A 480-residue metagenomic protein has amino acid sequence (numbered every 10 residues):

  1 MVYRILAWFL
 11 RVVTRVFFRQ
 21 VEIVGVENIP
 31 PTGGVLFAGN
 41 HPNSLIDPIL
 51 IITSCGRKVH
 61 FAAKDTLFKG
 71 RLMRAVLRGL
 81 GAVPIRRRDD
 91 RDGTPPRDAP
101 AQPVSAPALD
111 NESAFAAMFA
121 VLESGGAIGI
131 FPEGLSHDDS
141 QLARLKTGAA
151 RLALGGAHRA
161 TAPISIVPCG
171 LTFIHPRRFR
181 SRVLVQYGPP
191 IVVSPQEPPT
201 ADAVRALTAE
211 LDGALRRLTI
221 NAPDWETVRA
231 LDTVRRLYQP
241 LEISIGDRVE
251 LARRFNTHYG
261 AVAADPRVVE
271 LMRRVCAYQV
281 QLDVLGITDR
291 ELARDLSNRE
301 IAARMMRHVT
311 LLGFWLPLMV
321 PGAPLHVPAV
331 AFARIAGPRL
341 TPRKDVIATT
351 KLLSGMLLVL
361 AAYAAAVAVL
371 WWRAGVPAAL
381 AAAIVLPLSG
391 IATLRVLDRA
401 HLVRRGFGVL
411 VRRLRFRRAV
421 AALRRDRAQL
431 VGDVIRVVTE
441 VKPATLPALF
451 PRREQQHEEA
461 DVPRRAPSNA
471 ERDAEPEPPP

Functional and structural regions predicted by a protein language model:
M1-I23, R71-L80, M305-I335, R339 (+4 more regions): A transmembrane-helix-recognition feature enriched in membrane-embedded lipid enzymes and envelope glyco-/phospholipid
V2, R87, T94-R294, A302-M306 (+2 more regions): Non-catalytic C-terminal accessory region of glycerolipid acyltransferases and related lyso-lipid remodeling enzymes
I5-A7, I29-P107, V330-P342: Catalytic core of membrane glycerolipid acyltransferases/transacylases, capturing the structured, soluble-facing
T14-G33, R452: A short, well-structured juxtamembrane/interface segment
R19, H41, A108-E112: A conditional alpha-helix N-cap/helix-loop micro-motif detector
R229-V234, E270, A277-L357: Basic/Trp-rich segment in TM-proximal cytosolic loops or flexible interdomain/linker regions
I347-L353, W371-L388: Hydrophobic alpha-helical transmembrane segments
